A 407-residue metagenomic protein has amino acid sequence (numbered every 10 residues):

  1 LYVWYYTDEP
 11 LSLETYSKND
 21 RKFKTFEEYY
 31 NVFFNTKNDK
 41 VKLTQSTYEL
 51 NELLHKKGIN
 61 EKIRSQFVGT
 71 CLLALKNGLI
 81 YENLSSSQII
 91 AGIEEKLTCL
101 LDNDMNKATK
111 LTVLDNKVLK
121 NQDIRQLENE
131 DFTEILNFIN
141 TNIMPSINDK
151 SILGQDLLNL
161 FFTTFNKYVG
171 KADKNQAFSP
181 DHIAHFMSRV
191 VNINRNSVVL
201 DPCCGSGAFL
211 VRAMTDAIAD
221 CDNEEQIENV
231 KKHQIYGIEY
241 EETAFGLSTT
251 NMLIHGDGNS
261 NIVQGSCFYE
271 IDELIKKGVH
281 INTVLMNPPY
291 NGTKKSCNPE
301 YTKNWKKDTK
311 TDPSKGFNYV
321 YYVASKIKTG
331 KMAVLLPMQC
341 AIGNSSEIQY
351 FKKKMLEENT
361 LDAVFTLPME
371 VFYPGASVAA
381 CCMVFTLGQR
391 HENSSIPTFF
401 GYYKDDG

Functional and structural regions predicted by a protein language model:
L1-S65, T133-I152, D156: Short, basic/polar, glycine-containing "phosphate-handling" surface segments that engage DNA
D20-K22, Y29, K276-G278, N282-G407: A conserved structural/catalytic subdomain of Rossmann-like adenosyl-cofactor enzymes
H55, S188-N192, A324: Generic structural signal for well-ordered alpha-helical scaffold segments
K62-T70, Q155, N159, D181 (+4 more regions): Non-catalytic, well-ordered alpha-helical scaffold segments
Q66-L79, M252-I254, Y321, S325: Short, hydrophobic/amphipathic alpha-helical patches that form generic packing surfaces within helical domains
V68-K167: Long recognition/docking surfaces used for binding and targeting
K167, T215, N287: Glycine-rich, acidic and aromatic/proline-enriched surface loops and short helix-turn segments that act as binding
D173-T283, N291, P337-Q339, F351 (+1 more regions): Conserved S-adenosyl-L-methionine
